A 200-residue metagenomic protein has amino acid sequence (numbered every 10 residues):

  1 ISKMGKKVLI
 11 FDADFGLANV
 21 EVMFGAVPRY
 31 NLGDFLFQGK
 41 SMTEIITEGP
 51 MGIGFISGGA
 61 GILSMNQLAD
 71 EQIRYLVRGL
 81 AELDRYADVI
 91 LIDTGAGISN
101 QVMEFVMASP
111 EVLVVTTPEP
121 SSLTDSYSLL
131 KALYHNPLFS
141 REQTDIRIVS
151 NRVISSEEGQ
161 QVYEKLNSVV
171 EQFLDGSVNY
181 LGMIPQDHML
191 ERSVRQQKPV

Functional and structural regions predicted by a protein language model:
I1-V8, A13: Walker A (P-loop) phosphate-binding motif
S2, V106, Y134: Gly/Ala-rich phosphate-binding loop of Rossmann-like dinucleotide-binding domains, activating on the conserved
I10-R85, V194-K198: P-loop/Walker-type NTP enzyme "switch/lid" segment
F15-L17, A60-L63, G97, E119-S121 (+2 more regions): Conserved nucleotide-binding/hydrolysis micro-motifs of P-loop NTPases
L80-Y86, S99-S121: Inter-motif core of Ras-like GTPase G domains
L123-R141: Conserved C-terminal guanine-recognition region of P-loop GTPase G domains, centered on the G4
R141-V200: C-terminal lobe/tail of nucleotide-utilizing enzymes
